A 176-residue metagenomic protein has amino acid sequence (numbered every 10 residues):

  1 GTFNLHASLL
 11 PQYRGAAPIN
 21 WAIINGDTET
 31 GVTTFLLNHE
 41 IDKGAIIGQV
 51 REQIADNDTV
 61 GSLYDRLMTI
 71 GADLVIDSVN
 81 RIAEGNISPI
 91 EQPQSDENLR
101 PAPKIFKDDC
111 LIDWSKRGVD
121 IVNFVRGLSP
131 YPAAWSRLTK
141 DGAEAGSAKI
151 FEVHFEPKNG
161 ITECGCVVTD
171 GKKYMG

Functional and structural regions predicted by a protein language model:
G1-P101, D108: Donor/substrate-binding cores of folate-linked one-carbon enzymes
D96-G176: Internal anion-binding site segments
